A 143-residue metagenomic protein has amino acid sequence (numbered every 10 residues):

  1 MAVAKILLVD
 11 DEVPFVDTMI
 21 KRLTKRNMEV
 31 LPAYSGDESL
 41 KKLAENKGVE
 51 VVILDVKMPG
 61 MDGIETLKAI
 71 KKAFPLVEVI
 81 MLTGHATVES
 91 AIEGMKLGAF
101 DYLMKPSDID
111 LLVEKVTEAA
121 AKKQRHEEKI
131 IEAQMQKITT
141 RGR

Functional and structural regions predicted by a protein language model:
V13-P32: Two-component/phosphorelay signaling modules centered on CheY-like receiver
P32-K41, G63: Helix N-cap/capping motif at the beta->alpha junctions
K41, I64-L76: Short amphipathic alpha-helix used as the core "switch/output" element in two-component signaling
M58: Receiver (REC) domain active-site loop signature in two-component systems and cognate sites in sensor histidine kinases
S107-T117: C-terminal output helix
A121-R143: CheY-like receiver
